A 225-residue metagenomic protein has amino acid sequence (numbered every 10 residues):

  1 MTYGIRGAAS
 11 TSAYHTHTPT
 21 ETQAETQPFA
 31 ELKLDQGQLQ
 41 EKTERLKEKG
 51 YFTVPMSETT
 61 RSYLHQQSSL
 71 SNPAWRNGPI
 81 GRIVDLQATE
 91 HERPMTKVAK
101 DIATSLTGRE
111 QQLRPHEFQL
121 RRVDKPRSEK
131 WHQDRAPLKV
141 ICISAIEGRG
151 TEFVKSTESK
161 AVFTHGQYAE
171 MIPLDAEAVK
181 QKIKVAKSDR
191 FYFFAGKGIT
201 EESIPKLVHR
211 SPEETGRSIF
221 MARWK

Functional and structural regions predicted by a protein language model:
R6-T104: N-terminal auxiliary "cap/dimerization" subdomain that precedes the catalytic jelly-roll/cupin core of mononuclear
S10, P55-T60, I146-E147, T215 (+1 more regions): Short, flexible beta-strand-to-coil junctions
A24, T43-E48, G108-Q112, A186-K187 (+1 more regions): Flexible, charged surface loops at secondary-structure boundaries
Y51, P115, P137-C142, G148 (+1 more regions): Extracellular structured ligand-interaction cores
I83-D134: Extracellular-facing segments of soluble proteins and assemblies that are Gly/Ser/Thr-biased and enriched in aromatics
E117-D124, S144-E147, K155, G196 (+1 more regions): Short, structured patches in soluble enzyme cores that scaffold and shape functional sites
K125-F191: Catalytic core of non-heme Fe(II) oxygenases with the double-stranded beta-helix
L174-K225: Catalytic core of Fe(II)/2-oxoglutarate
